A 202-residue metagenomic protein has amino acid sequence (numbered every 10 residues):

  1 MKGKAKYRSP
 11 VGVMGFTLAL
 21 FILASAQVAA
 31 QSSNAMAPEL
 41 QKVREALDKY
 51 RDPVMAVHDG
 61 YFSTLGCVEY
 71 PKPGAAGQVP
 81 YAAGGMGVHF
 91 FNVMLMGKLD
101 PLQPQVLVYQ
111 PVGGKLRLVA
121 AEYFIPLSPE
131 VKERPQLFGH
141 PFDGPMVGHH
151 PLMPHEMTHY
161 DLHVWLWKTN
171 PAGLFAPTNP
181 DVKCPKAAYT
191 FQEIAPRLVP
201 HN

Functional and structural regions predicted by a protein language model:
M1-P10: N-terminal secretory signal peptides that target proteins for export/translocation
V13-S25: Bacterial N-terminal signal peptides
A26-A30: Sec/Tat signal peptide C-region and signal peptidase I cleavage site
Q31-N202: Primary mode marks residue(s) on the alpha4-beta5-alpha5 output face of response regulator receiver
